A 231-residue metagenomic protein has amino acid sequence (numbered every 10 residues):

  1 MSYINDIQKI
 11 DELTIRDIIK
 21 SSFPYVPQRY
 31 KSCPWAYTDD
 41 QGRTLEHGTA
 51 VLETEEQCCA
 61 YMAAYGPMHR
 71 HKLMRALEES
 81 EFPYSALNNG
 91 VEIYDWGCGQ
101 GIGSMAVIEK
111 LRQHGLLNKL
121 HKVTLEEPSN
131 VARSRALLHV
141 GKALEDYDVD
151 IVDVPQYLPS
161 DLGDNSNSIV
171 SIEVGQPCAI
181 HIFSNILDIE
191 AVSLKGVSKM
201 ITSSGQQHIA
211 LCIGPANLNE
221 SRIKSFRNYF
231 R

Functional and structural regions predicted by a protein language model:
M1-T44: N-terminal auxiliary segments of SAM/dcSAM-dependent transferases
H47-Y84: Class I SAM-dependent methyltransferase Rossmann-like catalytic core, especially the SAM/SAH-binding loop
Q100-L117: Conserved SAM-binding loop of SAM-dependent methyltransferases across substrates and taxa, primarily the Class I
S129: Conserved SAM/SAH-binding beta-strand->alpha-helix loop
S134-E173: S-adenosyl-L-methionine
Q176-V192: A short SAM/SAH-binding and catalytic strip from SAM-dependent methyltransferases
L194-Q207: A short glycine-rich, Lys/Arg-flanked "PGG" loop and its adjoining helix->strand segment in the class I
Q206-N217: Conserved beta-strand signature within the Rossmann-like core of class I S-adenosyl-L-methionine
